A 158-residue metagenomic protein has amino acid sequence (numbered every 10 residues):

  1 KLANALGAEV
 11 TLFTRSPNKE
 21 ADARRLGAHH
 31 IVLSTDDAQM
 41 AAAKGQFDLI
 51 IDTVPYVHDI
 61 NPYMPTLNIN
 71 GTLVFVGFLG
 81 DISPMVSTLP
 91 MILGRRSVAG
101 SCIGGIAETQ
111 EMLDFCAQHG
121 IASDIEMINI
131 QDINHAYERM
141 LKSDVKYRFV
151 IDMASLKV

Functional and structural regions predicted by a protein language model:
K1: Conserved SAM-binding loop of SAM-dependent methyltransferases across substrates and taxa, primarily the Class I
N4-P62: Adenosine-nucleotide cofactor-binding segment
Y56-V57, L79-D81, L156: Short glycine-rich anion-binding loops that position phosphate/pyrophosphate groups of nucleotides and phosphorylated
L67-I69: Helix-to-beta-strand junctions that scaffold the AdoMet/dcAdoMet cofactor pocket in Class I SAM-dependent enzymes
G71-L73, S97: Short glycine-centered segments of the SAM/dcSAM-binding site in methyltransferase folds
G77-R95, I106-D114: Rossmann-fold NAD(P)-binding glycine/threonine-rich loop
I106-V158: C-terminal hydrophobic helical "lid"/dimerization subdomain of Rossmann-like NAD(P)H-dependent oxidoreductases
